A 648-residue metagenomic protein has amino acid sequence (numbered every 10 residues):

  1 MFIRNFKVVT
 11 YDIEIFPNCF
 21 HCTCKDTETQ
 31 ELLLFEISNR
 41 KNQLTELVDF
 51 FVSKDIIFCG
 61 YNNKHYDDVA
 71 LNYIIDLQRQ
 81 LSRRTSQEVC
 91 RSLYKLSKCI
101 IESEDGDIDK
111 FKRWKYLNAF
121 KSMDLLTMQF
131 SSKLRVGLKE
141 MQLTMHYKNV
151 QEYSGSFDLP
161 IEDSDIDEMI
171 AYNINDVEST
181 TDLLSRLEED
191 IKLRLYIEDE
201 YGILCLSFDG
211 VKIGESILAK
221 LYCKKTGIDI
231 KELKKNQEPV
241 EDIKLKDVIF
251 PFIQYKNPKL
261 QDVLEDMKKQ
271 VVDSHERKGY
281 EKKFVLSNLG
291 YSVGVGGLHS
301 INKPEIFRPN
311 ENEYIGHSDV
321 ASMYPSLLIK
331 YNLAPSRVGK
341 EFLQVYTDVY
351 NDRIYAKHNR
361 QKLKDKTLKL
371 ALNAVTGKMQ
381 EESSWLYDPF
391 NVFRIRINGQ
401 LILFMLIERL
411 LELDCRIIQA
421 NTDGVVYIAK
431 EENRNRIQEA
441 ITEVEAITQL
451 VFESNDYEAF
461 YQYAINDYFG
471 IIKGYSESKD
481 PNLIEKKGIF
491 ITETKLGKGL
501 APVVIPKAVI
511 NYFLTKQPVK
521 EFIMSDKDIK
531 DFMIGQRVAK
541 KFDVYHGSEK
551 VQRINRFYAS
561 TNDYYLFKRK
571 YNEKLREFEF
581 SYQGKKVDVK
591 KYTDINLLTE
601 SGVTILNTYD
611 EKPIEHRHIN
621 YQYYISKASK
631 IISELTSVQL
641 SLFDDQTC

Functional and structural regions predicted by a protein language model:
F6-I15, S122-D124, G316-S318: Two-metal-ion RNase H-like nuclease active-site motif
V8-T10, F16-F35, G137-E140, T144: RNase H-like nuclease fold core
E14, T144-E152, D158-A321, R409 (+8 more regions): Conserved "right-hand" nucleotidyltransferase catalytic core of DNA-directed polymerases
C19, Y66-A70, S131, P325-S326 (+1 more regions): Short catalytic/ligand-binding loop motif for oxyanion handling, primarily in non-cytosolic enzymes, centered on
Q30-E140, Y172: Conserved DEDDh/DEDDy metal-dependent 3′-5′ exonuclease domain
K133-R135, Y153-I161, F284-L406, L411-L413 (+1 more regions): Helical catalytic core of nucleic-acid polymerases
D163-E168, P304-E313, R337-V338, D352-H358 (+6 more regions): Glycine- and acidic
P239, F284, N288, S292 (+2 more regions): C-terminal, non-catalytic extensions of nucleic-acid polymerases
